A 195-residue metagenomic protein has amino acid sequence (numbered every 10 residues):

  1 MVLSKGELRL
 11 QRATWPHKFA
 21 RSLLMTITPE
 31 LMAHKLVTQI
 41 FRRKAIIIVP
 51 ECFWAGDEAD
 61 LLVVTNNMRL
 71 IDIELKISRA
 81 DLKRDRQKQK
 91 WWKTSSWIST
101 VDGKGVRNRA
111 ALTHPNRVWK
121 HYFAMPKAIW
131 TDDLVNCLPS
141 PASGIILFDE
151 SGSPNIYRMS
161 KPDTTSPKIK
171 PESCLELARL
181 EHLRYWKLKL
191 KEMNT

Functional and structural regions predicted by a protein language model:
T14-D57, V64-N66: Acidic-basic catalytic patches of nuclease active cores, encompassing PD-(D/E)XK and other metal-cofactor nuclease
F19, I27, V37-T38, W130-T195: Non-catalytic C-terminal interaction segments of nucleic acid-processing enzymes
D57-A59, S143: Change "...and in nucleic-acid phosphodiester-cleaving endonucleases..." to "...and in nucleic-acid processing enzymes
A59-D72, K76-S78, N116: Active-site beta-strand-loop-beta-strand hairpin of nuclease catalytic cores that positions key catalytic residues
R69, A80-D81, I129, S151-S153: Surface-exposed, flexible loop/turn segments at secondary-structure boundaries
I77-S143: Catalytic cores of nucleic-acid endonucleases
